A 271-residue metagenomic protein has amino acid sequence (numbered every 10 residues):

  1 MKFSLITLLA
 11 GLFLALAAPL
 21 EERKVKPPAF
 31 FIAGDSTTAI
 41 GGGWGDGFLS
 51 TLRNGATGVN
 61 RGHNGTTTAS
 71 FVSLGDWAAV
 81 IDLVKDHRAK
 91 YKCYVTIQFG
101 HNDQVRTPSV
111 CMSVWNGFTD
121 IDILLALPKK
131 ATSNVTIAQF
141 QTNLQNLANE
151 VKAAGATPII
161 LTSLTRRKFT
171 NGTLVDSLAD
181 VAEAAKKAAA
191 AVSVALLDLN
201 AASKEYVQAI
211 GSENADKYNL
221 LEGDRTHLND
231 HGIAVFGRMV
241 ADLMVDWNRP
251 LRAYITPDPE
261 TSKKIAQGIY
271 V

Functional and structural regions predicted by a protein language model:
M1-K24: Fungal secretory targeting signals
A18-S70, A78-A89: Serine-esterase "nucleophile elbow" of acetyl-processing enzymes
K24-K26, S50-R53, K85-Y91, A153 (+3 more regions): Extracellular/periplasmic catalytic domains that process cell-envelope and extracellular macromolecules
A29-G34, T38, A56-G62, K92-F99 (+6 more regions): Structural recognition of the beta-strand scaffold that forms the well-ordered cores of secreted hydrolase catalytic
I40-G42, T68-S70, Q104-C111, I123-A126 (+5 more regions): Extracytoplasmic/secreted cell-surface and envelope-processing proteins
D76-Q139, R166: Oxyanion-hole/transition-state-stabilizing segment in secreted/luminal serine hydrolases and related acyltransferases
Q139-T142, N146-N149, A153, D180-K187: Alpha-helical scaffolding segments of alpha/beta enzyme cores, especially the outer helices of TIM-barrel or partial
S163-V271: Catalytic His-Asp segment of secreted/periplasmic serine-dependent ester chemistry enzymes
